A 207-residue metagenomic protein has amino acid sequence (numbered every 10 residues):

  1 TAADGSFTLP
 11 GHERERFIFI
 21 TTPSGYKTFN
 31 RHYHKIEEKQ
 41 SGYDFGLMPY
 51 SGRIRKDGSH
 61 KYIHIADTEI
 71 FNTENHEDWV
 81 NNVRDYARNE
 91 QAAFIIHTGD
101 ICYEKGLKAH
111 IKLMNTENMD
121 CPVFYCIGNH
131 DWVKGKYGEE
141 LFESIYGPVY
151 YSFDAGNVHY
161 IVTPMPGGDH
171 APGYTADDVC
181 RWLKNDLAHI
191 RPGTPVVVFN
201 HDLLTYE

Functional and structural regions predicted by a protein language model:
A2-G11: Short, surface-exposed beta-strand/beta-hairpin micro-motifs centered on an aromatic residue
E15-K35: A short, solvent-exposed loop/turn motif at the edges and junctions of modular extracellular/periplasmic domains
T22-S24, K35-A109: N-terminal active-site segment of His-dependent metallophosphoesterases
P23-Y26, L107-P195: Extended active-site neighborhood of metal-dependent phosphoesterases/phosphodiesterases
N30-Y33, G42, P148-S152: Short, acidic/polar N-cap/turn motifs at the starts of alpha helices
S59-N72, N157-G167, V197-N200: Active-site-proximal beta-strand elements of phosphoester/diester hydrolases
H64-A66, F94-D100, P122-N129, T163 (+1 more regions): Active-site neighborhood of phospho(di)ester-bond hydrolases with catalytic His/Asp-centered motifs
T194-V197, L204-E207: Long, structured stretches of catalytic cores involved in phosphate-ester chemistry, encompassing
